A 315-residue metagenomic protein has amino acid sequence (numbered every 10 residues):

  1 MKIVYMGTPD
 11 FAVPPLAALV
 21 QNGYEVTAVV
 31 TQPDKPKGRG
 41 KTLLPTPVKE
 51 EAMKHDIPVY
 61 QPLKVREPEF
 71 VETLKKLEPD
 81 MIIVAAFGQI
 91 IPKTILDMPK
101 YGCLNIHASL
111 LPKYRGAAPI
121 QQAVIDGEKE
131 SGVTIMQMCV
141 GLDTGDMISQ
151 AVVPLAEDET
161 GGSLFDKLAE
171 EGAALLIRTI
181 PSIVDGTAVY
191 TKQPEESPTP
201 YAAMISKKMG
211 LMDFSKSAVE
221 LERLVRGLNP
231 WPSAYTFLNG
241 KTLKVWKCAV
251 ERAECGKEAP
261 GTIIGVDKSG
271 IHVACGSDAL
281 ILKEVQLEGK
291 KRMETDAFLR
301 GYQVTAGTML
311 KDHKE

Functional and structural regions predicted by a protein language model:
M1-R39: N-terminal Rossmann-like dinucleotide-binding module
T8-F11, L63-R66, F87-Q89: Short beta->alpha connector loops
N22, Q32, M81-Y201, S206: Donor/substrate-binding cores of folate-linked one-carbon enzymes
E25, D56-P58, G102: Conserved beta-strand segments of alpha/beta enzyme cores
P36-E78: N-terminal glycine-/serine-/threonine-rich beta1-alpha1-beta2 phosphate-ribose binding loop of Rossmann-like
A203-K216: Acyl-group handling in specialized metabolite and lipid biosynthesis
F214-E315: An anion-binding loop in the catalytic cleft
